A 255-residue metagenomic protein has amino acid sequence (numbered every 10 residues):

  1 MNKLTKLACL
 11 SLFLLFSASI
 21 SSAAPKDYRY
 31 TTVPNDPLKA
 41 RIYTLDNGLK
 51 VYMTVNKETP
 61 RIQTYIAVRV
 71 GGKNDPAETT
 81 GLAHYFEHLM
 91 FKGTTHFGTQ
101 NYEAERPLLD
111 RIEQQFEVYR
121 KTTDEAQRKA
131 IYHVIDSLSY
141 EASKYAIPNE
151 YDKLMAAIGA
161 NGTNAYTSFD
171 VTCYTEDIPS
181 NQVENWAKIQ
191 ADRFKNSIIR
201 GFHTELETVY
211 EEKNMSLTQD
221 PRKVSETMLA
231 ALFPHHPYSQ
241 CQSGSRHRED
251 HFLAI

Functional and structural regions predicted by a protein language model:
M1-C9: Bacterial N-terminal signal peptides that target proteins for export
A8-A18: Bacterial N-terminal signal peptides
S21-A146, C173-I199, T227, L232 (+1 more regions): His/Glu-rich zincin catalytic helix
T44, V55, I158-S168: Catalytic zinc-binding patch centered on the HExxH motif and its immediate surroundings that defines zinc-dependent
E58, T79, Y166-S168, D220: Short, glycine-/polar-rich solvent-exposed loops and beta-turns at beta-strand/coil boundaries
S143-G159: Alpha-helix-centered segments that form part of catalytic cores
F169-T172, H203-M215: Short, glycine/charge-rich beta-strand/loop segments that flank catalytic centers and engage negatively charged groups
T208-L232: Short acidic/His-enriched helical or mixed secondary-structure segments at domain edges of catalytic enzymes and some
